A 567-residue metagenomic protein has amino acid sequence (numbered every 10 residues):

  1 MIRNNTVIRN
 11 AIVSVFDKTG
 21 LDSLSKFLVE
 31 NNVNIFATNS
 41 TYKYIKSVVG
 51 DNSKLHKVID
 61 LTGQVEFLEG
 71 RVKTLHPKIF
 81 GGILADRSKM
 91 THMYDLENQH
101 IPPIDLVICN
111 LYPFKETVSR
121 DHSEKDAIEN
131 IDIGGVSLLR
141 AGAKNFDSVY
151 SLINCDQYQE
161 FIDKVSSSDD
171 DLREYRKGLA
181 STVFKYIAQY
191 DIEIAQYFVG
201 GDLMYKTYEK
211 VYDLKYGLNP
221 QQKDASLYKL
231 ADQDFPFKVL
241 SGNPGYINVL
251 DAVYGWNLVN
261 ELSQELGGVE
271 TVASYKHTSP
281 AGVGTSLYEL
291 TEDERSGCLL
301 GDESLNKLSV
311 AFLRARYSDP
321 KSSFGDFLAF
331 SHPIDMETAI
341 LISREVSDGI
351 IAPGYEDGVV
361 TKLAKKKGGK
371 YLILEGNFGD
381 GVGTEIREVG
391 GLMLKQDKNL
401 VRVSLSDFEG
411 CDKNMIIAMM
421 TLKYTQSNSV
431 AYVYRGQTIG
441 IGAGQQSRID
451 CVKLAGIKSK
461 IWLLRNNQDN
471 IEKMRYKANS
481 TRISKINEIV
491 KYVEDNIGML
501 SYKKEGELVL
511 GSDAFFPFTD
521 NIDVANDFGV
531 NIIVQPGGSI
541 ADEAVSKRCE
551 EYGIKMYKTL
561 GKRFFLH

Functional and structural regions predicted by a protein language model:
M1-N4: N-terminal mitochondrial targeting presequence
D17, K413, I417, K423 (+3 more regions): C-terminal accessory/binding modules appended to enzymatic or scaffolding proteins
T19-L24, N31-N34, N39-D86, M90-I101 (+6 more regions): Feature captures the catalytic cores and cofactor-binding loops of soluble hydro-lyases/lyases that act on carboxylate
D22-V29, Y112-I131, S137, G255-Q264 (+1 more regions): Short, hydrophobic/aliphatic alpha-helical segments
G63-Q196, F565-L566: Beta-strand/loop-alpha-helix module characteristic of Rossmann-like adenine-cofactor folds
F67, D156-T361, K365-S429: Active-site loops and adjacent core secondary-structure elements that bind or stabilize anionic groups
